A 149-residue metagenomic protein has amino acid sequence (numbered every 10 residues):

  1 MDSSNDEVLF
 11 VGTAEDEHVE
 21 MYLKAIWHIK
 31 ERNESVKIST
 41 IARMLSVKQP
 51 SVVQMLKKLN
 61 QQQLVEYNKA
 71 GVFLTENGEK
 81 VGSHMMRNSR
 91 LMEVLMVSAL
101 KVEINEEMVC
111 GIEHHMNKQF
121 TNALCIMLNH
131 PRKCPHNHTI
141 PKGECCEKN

Functional and structural regions predicted by a protein language model:
M1-K24: Short alpha-helical segments that sit at the start of domains
R32-A42: Short acidic, hydrophobic short linear motifs in intrinsically disordered regions
P50: Key DNA-contact positions within bacterial/archaeal DNA-binding proteins
L56-K57: Short, hydrophobic-biased segments on the C-terminal half of alpha helices that form "recognition helices"
N60-A70: A short, conserved structural fragment
A70-N88: Basic, amphipathic "hinge/linker" alpha-helix immediately C-terminal to the N-terminal HTH DNA-binding motif
G111-N149: C-terminal regulatory/oligomerization modules of transcriptional regulators
